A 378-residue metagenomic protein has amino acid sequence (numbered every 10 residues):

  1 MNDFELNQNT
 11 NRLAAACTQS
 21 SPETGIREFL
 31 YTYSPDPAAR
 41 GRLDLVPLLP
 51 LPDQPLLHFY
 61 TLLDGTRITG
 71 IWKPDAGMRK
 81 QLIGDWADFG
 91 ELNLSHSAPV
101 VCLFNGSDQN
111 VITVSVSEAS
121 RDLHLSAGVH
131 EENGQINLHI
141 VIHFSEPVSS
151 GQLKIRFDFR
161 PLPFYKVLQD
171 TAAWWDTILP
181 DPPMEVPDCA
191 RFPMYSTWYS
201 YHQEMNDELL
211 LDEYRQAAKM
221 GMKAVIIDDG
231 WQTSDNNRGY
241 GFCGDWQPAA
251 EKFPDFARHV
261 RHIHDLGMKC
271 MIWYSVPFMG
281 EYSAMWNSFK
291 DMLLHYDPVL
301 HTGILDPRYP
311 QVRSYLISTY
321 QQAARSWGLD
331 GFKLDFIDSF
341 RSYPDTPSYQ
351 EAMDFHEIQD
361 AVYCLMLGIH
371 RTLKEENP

Functional and structural regions predicted by a protein language model:
M1-W174, D181: N-terminal accessory beta-strand-rich subdomains and adjacent acidic, glycine-rich linkers that precede catalytic cores
K166-P182, A224-I227, E251-L300: Glycine-rich, aromatic-flanked loop segments that form ligand/cofactor-binding clefts across common enzyme folds
F192, Q203, K269-S326, D338: Active-site-adjacent "subsite" loops/lids of carbohydrate-active enzymes
F192-E208, G239-P254, P298-I317, P347-V362: The substrate-binding groove and active-site-proximal loops of carbohydrate-active enzymes, especially glycoside
S196-T197, H264, M268-E281, V362-P378: Aromatic-lined carbohydrate-recognition surfaces of secreted/lumenal glycan-active proteins
L209-Q232, S326-D330: Catalytic domains of carbohydrate-active enzymes, especially glycoside hydrolases
D228-D245, G280, A284-D297, D330-Q359: Active-site-proximal loop/short-helix segments that contain or immediately flank catalytic acid/base residue(s)
G303-P378: Active-site neighborhood of glycoside hydrolase catalytic domains
